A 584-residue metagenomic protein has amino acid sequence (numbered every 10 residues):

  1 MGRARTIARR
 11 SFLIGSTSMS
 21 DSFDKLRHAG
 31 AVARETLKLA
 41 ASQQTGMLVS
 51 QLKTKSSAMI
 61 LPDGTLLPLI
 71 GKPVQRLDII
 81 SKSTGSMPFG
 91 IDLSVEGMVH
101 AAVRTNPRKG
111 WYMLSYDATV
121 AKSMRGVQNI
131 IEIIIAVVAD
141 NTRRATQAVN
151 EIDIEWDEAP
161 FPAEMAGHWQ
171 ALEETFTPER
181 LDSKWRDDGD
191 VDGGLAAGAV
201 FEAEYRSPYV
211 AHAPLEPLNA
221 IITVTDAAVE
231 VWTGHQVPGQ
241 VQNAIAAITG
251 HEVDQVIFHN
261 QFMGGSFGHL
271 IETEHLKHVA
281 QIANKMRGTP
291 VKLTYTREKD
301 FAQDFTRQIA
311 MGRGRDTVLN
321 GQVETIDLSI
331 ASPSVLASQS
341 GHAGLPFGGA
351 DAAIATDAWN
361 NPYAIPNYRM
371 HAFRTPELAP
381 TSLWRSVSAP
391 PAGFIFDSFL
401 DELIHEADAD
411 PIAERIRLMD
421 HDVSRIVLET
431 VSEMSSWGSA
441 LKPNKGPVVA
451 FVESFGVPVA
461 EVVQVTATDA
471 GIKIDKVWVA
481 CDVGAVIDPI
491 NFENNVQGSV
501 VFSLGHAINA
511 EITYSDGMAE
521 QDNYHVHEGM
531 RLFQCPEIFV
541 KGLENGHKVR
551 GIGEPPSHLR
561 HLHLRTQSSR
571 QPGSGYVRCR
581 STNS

Functional and structural regions predicted by a protein language model:
M1-S584: Cofactor-binding beta-sheet edge motifs in enzyme active sites
